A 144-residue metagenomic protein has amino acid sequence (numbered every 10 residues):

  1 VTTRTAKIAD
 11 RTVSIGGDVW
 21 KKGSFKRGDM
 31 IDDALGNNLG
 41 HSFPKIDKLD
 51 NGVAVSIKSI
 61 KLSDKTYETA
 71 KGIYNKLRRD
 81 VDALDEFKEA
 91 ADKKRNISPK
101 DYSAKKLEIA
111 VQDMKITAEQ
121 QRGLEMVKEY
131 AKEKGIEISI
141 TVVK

Functional and structural regions predicted by a protein language model:
T3-K144: Catalytic toxin/effector domains delivered as secreted proteins or via bacterial secretion systems
